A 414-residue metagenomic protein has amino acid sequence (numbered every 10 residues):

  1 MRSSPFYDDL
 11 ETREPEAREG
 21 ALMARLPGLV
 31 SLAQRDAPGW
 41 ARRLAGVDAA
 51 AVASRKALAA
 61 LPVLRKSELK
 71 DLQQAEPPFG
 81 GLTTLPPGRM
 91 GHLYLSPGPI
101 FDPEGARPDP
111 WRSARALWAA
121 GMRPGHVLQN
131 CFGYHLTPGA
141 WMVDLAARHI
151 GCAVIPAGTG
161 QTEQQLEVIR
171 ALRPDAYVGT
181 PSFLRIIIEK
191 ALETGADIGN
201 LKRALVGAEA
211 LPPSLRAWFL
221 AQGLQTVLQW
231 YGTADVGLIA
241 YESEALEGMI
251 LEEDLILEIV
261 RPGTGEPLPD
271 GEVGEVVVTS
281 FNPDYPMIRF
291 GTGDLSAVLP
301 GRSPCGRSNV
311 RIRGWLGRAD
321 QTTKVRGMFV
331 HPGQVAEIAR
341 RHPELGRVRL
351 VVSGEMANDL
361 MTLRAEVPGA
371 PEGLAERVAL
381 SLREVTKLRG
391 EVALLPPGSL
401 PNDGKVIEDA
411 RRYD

Functional and structural regions predicted by a protein language model:
M1-A119, R123-P124, T264, A357-T362 (+4 more regions): Nucleotide 5′-phosphate-binding alpha/beta core
S3-D9, L64-Q222, V236, A240 (+2 more regions): Active-site phosphate/ATP/adenylate-binding loop shared across adenylate-forming ligases
A33, S96, L128, Y177 (+5 more regions): Residue-level signal for inorganic ion chemistry
V154, V227, L257, V348-L350 (+1 more regions): Generic structural signal for residues in well-ordered beta-strands
A157, W230-G232, V260, S353 (+1 more regions): Conserved beta-strand termini and adjacent loop/short-helix elements that scaffold enzyme active sites in alpha/beta
Y177, F281-L388, G404: AMP-binding/adenylate-forming catalytic core of the ANL superfamily
L211-S303: Conserved AMP-binding/adenylate-forming
